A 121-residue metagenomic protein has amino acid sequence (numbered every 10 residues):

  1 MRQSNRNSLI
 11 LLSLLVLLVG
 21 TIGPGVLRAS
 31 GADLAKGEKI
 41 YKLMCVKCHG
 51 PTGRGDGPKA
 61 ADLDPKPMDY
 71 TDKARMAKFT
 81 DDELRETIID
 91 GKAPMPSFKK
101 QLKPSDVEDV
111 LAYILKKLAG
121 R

Functional and structural regions predicted by a protein language model:
M1-N7: N-terminal secretory signal peptides that target proteins for export/translocation
L12-G23: Bacterial N-terminal signal peptides
G23-I40: Electrostatic cytochrome c docking/interface patches
G37, Y41-P51, V110, I114: The canonical Cys-X-X-Cys-His
E38, R54-D81: Gly/Gly-Pro-rich "capping" loops immediately C-terminal to redox-active cysteine motifs in periplasmic/lumenal
R85-I89, K99-R121: C-terminal capping alpha-helices of c-type cytochrome domains
